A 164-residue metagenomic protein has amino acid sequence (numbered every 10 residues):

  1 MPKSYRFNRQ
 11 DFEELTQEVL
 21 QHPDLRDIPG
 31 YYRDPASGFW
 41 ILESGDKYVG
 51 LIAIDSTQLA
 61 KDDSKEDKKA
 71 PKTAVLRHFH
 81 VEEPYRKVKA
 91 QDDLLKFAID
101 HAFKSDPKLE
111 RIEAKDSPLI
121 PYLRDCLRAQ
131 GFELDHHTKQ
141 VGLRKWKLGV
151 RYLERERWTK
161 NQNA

Functional and structural regions predicted by a protein language model:
M1-N8: Transmembrane alpha-helices
R6, E13-F39, S44: Active-site rim helix/loop that mediates acceptor-substrate recognition in acyltransferases
I41, K47-T57, K65, V75: Conserved beta-strand in the GNAT
A53-Q58, K115, T138-Q140: Short beta->alpha transition motifs characteristic of CBS
S64-P84, K115: Conserved acetyl-CoA binding element of GNAT-fold acetyltransferases
V81, K87-F103: Conserved acetyl-CoA-binding loop-helix of GNAT-fold acetyltransferases
A102-P118: Conserved GNAT acetyl-CoA-binding A-motif
S117-H137, V141: Conserved active-site alpha-helix within GNAT-family acetyltransferase domains
